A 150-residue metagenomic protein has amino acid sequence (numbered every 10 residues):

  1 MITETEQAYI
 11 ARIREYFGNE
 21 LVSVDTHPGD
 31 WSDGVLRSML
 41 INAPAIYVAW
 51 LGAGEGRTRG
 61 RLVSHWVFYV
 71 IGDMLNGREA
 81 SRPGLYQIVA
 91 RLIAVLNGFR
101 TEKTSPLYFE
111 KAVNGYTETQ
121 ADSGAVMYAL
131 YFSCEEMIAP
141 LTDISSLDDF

Functional and structural regions predicted by a protein language model:
M1-F150: Charged, amphipathic alpha-helical segments and their flanking helix caps
